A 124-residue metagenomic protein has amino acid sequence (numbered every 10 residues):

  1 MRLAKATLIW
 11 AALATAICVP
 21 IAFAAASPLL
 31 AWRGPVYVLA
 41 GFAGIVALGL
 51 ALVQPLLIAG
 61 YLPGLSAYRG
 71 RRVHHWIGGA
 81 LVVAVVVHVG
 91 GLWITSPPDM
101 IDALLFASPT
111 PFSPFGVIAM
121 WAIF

Functional and structural regions predicted by a protein language model:
M1-F124: Membrane-embedded alpha-helical bundles that constitute the cytochrome b-like, heme-associated redox core of multi-pass
